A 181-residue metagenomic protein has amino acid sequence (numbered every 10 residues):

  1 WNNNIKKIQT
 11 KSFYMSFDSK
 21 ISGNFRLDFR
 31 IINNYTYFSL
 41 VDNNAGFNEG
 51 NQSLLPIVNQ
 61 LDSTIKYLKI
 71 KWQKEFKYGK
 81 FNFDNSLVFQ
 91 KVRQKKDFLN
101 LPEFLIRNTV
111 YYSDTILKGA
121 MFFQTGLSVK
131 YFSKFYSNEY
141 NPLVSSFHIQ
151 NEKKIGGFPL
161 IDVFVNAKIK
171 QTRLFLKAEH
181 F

Functional and structural regions predicted by a protein language model:
W1-F181: Exposed, low-structure sequence patches enriched in small/polar residues
